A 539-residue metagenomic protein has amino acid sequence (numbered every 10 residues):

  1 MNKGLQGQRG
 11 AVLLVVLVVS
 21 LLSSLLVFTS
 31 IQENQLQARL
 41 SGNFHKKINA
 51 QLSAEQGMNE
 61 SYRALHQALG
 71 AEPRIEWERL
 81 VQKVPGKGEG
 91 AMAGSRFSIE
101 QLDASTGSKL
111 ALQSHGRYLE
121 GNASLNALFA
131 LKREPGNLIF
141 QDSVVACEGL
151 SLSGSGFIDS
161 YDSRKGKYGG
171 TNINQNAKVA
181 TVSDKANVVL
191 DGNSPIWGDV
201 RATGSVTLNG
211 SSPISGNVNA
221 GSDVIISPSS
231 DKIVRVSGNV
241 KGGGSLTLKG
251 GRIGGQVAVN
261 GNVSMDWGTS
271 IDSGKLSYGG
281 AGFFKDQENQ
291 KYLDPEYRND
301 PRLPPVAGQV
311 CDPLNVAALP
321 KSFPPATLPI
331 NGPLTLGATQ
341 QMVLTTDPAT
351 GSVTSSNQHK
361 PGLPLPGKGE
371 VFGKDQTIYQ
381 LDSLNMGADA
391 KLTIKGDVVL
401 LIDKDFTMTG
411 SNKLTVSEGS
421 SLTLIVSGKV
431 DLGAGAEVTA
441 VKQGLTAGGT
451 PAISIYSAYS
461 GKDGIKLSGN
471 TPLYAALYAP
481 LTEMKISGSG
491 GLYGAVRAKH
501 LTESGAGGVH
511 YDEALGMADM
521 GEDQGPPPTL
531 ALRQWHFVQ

Functional and structural regions predicted by a protein language model:
N2-S153, N174, K178, S183 (+1 more regions): Beta-strand/loop motifs with alternating small/hydrophobic and polar/acidic residues, enriched in the first structured
I75, L80-K87, N331, G337-Q341 (+3 more regions): Solvent-exposed, conformationally flexible loop/turn segments
L112, L125-A127, G198, G216 (+4 more regions): Hydrophobic residues positioned within well-ordered beta-strands of beta-sheet architectures
S114-L119, G280-A281, D382-S383, K404: Secondary-structure transition/turn motif
G136-G149, P313-L334: Boundary/junction segments of secreted and surface-exposed precursor proteins
G136-G251, V259-N260, M265-W267, T350-Y511: Long, polar low-complexity repeats
A258-G261, M265-S322: Solenoidal tandem-repeat scaffolds enriched in leucines and small polar residues
G494, K499-Q539: Hydrophobic, glycine-enriched assembly/anchoring segments
